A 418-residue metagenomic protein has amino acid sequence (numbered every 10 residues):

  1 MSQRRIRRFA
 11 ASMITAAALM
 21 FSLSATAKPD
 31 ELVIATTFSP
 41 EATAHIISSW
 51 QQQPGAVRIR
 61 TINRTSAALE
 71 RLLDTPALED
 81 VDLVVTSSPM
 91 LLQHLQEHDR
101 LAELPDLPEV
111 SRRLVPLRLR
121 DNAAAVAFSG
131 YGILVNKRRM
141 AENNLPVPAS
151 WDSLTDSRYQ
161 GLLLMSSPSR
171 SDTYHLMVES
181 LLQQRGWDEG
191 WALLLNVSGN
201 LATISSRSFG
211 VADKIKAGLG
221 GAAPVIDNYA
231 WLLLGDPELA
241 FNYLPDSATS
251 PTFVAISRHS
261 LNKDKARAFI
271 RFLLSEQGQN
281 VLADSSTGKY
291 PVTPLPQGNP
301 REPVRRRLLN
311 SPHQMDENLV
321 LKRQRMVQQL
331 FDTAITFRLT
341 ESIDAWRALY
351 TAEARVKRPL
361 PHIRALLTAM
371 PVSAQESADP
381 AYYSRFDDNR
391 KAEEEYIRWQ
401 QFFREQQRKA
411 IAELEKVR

Functional and structural regions predicted by a protein language model:
S12-S22: Bacterial N-terminal signal peptides
K28-Q93: Early extracytoplasmic/lumenal segment of secretory-pathway proteins
A44, D80, S87-S205, G210-L219: Extracytoplasmic ligand-binding site segments that recognize negatively charged/polar headgroups
R64-S66, V85-M90, P108, R207-S208 (+1 more regions): Beta->alpha turn/N-cap motifs
M90-H94, K216, G220-E238: A ligand-binding cleft/hinge motif common to bilobed small-molecule-binding domains
L134-R139, T249-K263, V281-L282: A bilobed periplasmic-binding-protein/Venus flytrap-type ligand-binding module shared by bacterial periplasmic
S257, N262-K265, I270-N318: Mature extracytoplasmic/periplasmic domains
S342-R418: C-terminal non-catalytic accessory extensions
